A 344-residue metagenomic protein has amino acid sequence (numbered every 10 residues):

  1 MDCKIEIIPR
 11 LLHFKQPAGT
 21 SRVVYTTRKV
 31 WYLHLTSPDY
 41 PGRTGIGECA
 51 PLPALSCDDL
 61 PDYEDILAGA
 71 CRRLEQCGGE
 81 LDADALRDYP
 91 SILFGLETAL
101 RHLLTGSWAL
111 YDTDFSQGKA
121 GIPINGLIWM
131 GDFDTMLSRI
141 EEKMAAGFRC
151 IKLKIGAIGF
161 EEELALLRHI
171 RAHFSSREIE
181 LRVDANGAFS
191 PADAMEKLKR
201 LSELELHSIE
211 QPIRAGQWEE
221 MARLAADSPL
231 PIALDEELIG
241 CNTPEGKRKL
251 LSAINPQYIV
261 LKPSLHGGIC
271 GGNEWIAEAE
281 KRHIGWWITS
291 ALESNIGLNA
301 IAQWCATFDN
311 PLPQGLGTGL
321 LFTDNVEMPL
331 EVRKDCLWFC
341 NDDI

Functional and structural regions predicted by a protein language model:
M1-L181, N186-A188, A192-M195, R200-S202 (+1 more regions): N-terminal capping/lid subdomain adjacent to the active-site entrance of alpha/beta enzymes
R10, T36, A50, S264 (+4 more regions): Short, loop-centered acidic/histidine patches that primarily coordinate divalent metals
H34, I66, D132, M221 (+4 more regions): Enriched - but not universal
C71, E80-D82, Q257, R282-I288 (+1 more regions): A short pocket-lining beta-strand/turn micro-motif at the edge of beta-sheets
I124, I155, I288, I296 (+1 more regions): Long, contiguous hydrophobic alpha-helical segments, chiefly transmembrane helices and signal peptides
I158-N299, Q303-C305, F322-R333: Catalytic core of soluble alpha/beta enzymes
D309-Q314, T318-L320: Short helix/strand-capping turn motifs
